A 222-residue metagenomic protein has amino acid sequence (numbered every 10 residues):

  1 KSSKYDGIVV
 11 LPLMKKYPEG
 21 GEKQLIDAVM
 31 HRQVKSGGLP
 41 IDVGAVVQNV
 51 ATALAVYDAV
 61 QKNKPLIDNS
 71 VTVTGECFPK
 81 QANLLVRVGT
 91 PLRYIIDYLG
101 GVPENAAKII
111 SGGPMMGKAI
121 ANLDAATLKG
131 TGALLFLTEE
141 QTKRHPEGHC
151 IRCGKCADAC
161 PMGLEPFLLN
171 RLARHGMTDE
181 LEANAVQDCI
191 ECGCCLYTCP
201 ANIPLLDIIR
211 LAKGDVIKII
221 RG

Functional and structural regions predicted by a protein language model:
K1-L92, Y98-P103: Hydrophobic alpha-helical positions that pack around
G7-V10, D68-S70, P103-G112, D179-A183 (+1 more regions): Flexible, glycine/charged-enriched surface loops at secondary-structure junctions
P18-E19, L25-Q33, G100-I151: Active-site gating/interface segments in enzymes
V47-A55, D68, P79, R87-T90 (+7 more regions): Conserved active-site and cofactor/substrate-binding residues in soluble primary-metabolism enzymes
T72, N83-L85, Y94, I110 (+4 more regions): Structured core elements
T74-Q81, T138-Q141, C153: Short, flexible active-site loops
T131-E147, A157, P161-G222: Ferredoxin-type iron-sulfur electron-transfer modules in oxidoreductases and energy-metabolism complexes
